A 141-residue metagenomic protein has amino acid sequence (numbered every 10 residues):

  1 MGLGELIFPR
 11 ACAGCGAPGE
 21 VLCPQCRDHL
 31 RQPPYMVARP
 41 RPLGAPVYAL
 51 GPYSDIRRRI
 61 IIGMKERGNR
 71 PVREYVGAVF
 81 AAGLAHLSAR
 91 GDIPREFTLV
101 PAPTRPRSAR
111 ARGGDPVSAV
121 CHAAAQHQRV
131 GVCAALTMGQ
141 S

Functional and structural regions predicted by a protein language model:
M1-S141: Glycine-rich phosphate/pyrophosphate-handling loop used in enzymes and phosphotransfer proteins
